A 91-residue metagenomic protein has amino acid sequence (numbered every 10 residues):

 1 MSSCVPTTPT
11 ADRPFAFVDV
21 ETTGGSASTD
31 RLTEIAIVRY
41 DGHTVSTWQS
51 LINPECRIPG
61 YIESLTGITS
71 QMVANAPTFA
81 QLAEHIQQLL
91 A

Functional and structural regions predicted by a protein language model:
M1-A91: Conserved non-catalytic scaffold segment of RNase H-like nuclease domains
